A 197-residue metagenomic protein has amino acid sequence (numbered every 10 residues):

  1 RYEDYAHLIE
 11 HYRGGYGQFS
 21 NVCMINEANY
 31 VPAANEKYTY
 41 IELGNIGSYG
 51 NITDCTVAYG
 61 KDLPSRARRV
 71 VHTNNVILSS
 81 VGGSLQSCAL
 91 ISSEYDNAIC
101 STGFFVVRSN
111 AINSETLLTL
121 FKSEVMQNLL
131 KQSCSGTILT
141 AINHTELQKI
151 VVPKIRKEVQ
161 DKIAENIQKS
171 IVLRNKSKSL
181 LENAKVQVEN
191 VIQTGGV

Functional and structural regions predicted by a protein language model:
R1-P32, R156-V197: Non-catalytic DNA-recognition/assembly elements of restriction-modification systems
S20-N29, G44-T73: Sequence-specific dsDNA recognition surfaces
E27, G82, Q86, K122-V125 (+2 more regions): Hydrophobic alpha-helix feature that most strongly marks membrane-spanning transmembrane helices and their immediate
P32-Y38, T56, R69-V71, L90-T102: Short, surface-exposed loop/turn microsegments at beta-strand edges and helix-strand junctions
S65-R66, E94, T137: A structural connector/turn signal
I77-F121: A short beta-sheet element
S84, A98-F105, S135-D161: A short glycine-rich beta-alpha junction/loop motif
